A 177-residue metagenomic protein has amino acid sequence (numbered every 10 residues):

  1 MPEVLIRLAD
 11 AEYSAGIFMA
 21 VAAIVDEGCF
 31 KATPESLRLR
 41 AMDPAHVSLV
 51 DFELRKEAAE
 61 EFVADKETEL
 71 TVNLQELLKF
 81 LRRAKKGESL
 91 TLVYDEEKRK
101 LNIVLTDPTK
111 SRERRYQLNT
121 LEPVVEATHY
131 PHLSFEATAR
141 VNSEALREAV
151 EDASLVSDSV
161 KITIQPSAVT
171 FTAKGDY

Functional and structural regions predicted by a protein language model:
M1-A22, E27-L155, T163-Y177: DNA polymerase sliding clamps and clamp-related checkpoint/processivity subunits
V160: Beta-rich carbohydrate-recognition modules and glycan-binding surfaces
